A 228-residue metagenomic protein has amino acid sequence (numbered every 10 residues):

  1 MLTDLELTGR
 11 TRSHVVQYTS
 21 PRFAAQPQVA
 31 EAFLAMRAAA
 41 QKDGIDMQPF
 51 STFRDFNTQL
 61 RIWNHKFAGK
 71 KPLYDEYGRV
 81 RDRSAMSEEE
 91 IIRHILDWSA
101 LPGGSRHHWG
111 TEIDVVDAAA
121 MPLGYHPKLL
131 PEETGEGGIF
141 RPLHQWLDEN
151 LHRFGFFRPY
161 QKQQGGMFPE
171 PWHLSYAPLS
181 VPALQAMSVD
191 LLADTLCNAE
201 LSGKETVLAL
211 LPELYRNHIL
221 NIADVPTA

Functional and structural regions predicted by a protein language model:
M1-A228: Cell-envelope/glycan interface and biosynthesis
